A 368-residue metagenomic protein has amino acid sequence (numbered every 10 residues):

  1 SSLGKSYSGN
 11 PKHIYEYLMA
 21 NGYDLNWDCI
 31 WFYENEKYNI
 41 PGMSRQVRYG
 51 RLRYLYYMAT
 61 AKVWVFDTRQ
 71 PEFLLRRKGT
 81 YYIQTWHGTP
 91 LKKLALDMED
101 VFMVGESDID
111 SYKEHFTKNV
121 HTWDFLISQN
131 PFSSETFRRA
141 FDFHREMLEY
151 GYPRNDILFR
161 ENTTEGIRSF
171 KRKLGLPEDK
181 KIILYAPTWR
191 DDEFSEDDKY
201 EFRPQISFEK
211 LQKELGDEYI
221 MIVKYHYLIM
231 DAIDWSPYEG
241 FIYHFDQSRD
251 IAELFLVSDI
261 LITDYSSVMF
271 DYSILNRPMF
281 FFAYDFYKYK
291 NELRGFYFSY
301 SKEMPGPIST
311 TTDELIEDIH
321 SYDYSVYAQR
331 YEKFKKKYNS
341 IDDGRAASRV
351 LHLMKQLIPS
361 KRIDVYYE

Functional and structural regions predicted by a protein language model:
S1-L52, V365-E368: N-terminal pre-catalytic "stem/leader" segment of glycosyltransferase-like enzymes
S6-A20, R139-A140, P153-W235, S309 (+1 more regions): Conserved catalytic-core segment of nucleotide-activated headgroup transferases in glycan assembly
K12-E16, N21, M43-D108: Extended catalytic core of nucleotide-activated donor transferases of GT-like folds
V47-V63, R69, Y227-F270: Donor nucleotide-activated moiety binding/catalytic core segment of transferases that use nucleotide-activated donors
W64-K93, S248-L293: A donor-sugar binding/catalytic signature common to diverse glycosyltransferases and related nucleotide-sugar
A95-F194, A328-Y331, I363: A nucleotide-sugar donor-handling region in carbohydrate enzymes
T163, T312-E368: C-terminal amphipathic helix plus adjacent low-complexity, charged tail appended to glycosyltransferase catalytic
S236-G240, S267-Y338: Catalytic binding pocket for nucleotide-activated donors in carbohydrate/polymer assembly enzymes
